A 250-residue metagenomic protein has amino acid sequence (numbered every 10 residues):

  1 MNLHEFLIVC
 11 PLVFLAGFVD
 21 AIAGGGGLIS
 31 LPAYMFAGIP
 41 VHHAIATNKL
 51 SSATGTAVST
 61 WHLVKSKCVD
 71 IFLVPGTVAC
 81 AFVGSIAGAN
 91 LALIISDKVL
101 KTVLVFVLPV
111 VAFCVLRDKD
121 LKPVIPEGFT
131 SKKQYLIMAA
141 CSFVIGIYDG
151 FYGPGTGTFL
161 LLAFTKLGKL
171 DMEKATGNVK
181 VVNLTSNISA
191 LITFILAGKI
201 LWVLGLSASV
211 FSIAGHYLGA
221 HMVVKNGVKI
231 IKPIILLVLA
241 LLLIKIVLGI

Functional and structural regions predicted by a protein language model:
M1-P40, P126-T176: Selected transmembrane alpha-helices and immediately adjacent juxtamembrane segments of polytopic inner-membrane
C10, F14, F18, K49 (+10 more regions): Residue-level signature of the transmembrane alpha-helical core of multi-pass small-molecule transporters
I39-N48, I71-L73, K169-K180: Membrane-interface alpha-helices at helix entry/exit sites of multi-pass transporters
A46-T102, N187-L237: Selective hydrophobic functional segments
K49, L104-L108, A112, K180 (+3 more regions): Residues within membrane-spanning alpha-helices of integral membrane proteins, especially the hydrophobic core/packing
V58-C68, V105-T130, H221, L243-I250: Transmembrane helix exit motif
S142-Y152, A190-G198, G205, L242-I250: Hydrophobic alpha-helical transmembrane segments in multi-pass integral membrane proteins
